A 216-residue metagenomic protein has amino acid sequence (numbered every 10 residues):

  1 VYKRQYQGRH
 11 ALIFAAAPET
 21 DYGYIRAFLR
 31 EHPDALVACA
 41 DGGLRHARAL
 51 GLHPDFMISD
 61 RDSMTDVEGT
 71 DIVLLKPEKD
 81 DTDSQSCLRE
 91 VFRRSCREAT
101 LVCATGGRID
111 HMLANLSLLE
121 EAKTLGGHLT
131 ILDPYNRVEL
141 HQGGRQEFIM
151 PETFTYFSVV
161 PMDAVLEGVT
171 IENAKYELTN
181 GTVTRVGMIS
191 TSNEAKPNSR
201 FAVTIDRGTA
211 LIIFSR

Functional and structural regions predicted by a protein language model:
V1-Y2: Short, small-residue-biased leader/transition segments that mark boundaries at the very start of proteins
Y6-H10: A short, charged/proline- and glycine-enriched loop that marks the coil->beta-strand transition at the N-terminal
A11-F56: Glycine-rich, flexible N-terminal cofactor/catalytic loop recognition
F14-P18, T105, S215: Structural motif
A38, G42-G127: Acidic/Gly/His-enriched mid-domain segments of enzyme catalytic cores or analogous surface patches that mediate
D71-P77, H128-T130, T155-S158, V165: A glycine-rich helix N-cap at a beta->alpha junction
K123-R137: Short, acidic/small-residue loops that bind anionic groups at enzyme active sites
N136, H141-R216: Long, charged alpha-helical interface segments
